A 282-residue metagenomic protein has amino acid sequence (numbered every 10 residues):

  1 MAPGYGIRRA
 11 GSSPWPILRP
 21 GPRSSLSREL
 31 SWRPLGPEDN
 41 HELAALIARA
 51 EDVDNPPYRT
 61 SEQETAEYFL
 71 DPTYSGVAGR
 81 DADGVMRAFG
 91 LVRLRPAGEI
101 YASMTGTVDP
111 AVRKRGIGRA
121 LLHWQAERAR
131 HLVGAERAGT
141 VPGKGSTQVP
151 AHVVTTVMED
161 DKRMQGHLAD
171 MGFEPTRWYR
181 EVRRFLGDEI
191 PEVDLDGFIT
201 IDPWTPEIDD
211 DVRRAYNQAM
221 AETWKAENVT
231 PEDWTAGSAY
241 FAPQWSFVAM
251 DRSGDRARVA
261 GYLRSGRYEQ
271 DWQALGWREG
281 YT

Functional and structural regions predicted by a protein language model:
M1-S24, L94-S103, T107-G197: Acyl-donor-binding surface of acyltransferase catalytic domains
G4-E64, R80, V193-E227, D255: Short amphipathic alpha-helix that is part of the acyltransferase structural core
E29, V77, F173-E174, R180 (+4 more regions): Ligand-binding pocket scaffold of soluble enzyme catalytic domains
W32, Y101-S103, I201, T282: Hydrophobic residues on conserved beta-strands that form the core of alpha/beta folds
E38, I47-L132, V259-G280: Conserved donor-binding loop and adjoining core beta-sheet/short helix segment in diverse acyl/aminoacyl transferases
D81-G84, F185-E189, R252-D255: Short loop segments at secondary-structure junctions
E136-V149, D251-R258, Q270-W277: Intrinsically disordered, low-complexity coil segments
N217-D271: Phosphate-binding active sites in nucleotide-utilizing proteins
